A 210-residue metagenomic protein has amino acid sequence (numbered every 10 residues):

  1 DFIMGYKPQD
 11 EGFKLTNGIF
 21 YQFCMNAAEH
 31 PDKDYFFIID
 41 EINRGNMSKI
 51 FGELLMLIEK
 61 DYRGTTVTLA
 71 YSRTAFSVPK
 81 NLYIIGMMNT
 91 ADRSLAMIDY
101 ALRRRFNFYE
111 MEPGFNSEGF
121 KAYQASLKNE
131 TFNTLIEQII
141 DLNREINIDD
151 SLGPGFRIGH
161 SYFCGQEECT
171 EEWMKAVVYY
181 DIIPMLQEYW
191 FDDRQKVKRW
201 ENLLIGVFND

Functional and structural regions predicted by a protein language model:
D1-L152, E168-Y180, P184, E188-D210: AAA+ P-loop NTPase catalytic core and its hallmark functional loops
L152-Y162: The conserved phosphate-sensing helix
